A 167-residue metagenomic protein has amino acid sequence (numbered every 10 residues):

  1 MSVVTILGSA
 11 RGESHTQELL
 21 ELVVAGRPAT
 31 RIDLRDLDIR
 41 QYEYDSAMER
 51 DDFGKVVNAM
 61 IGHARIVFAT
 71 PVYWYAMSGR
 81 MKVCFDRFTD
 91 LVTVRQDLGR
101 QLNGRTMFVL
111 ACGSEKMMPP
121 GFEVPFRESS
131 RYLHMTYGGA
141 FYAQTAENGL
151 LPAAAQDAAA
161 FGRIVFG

Functional and structural regions predicted by a protein language model:
M1-R95, L150-G167: N-terminal beta1-alpha1-beta2 submodule of the flavodoxin-like/Rossmannoid cofactor-binding fold
G8-A10, L34, A111-S114, Y142: Cofactor-binding loop segments of dinucleotide-utilizing enzymes, especially the Rossmann-like FAD- and NAD(P)+-binding
D33-L37, Q101, F141-Q144: A short, structured active-site edge motif that brings together acidic residues
T89, T93, C112-E115, A146: A broad detector of the eukaryotic-type serine/threonine protein kinase catalytic domain
L98: Conserved catalytic core of two-metal-ion nucleotidyltransferases
Q101-A140: Short, glycine-/small-residue-rich phosphate/pyrophosphate-handling segment
M117-P119, N148-L151: Short, charged/polar "capping" segments at the starts of alpha-helices and the immediately preceding loops
F126-G149, F161, F166-G167: A charged, well-structured terminal subsegment
